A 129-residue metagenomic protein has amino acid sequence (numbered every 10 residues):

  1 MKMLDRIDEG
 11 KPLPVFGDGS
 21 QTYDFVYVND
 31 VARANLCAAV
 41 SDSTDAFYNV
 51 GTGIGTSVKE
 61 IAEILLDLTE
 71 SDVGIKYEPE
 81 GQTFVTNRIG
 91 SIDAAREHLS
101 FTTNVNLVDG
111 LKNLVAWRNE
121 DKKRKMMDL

Functional and structural regions predicted by a protein language model:
M1-K2, K11-P12, F16, S20 (+4 more regions): Glycine/proline-rich active-site loop of Rossmann-fold NAD(P)-dependent oxidoreductases
R6, G10, A38-D42, H98 (+1 more regions): Generic structural signal for alpha-helix termini and adjacent loop/cap motifs
I7-D8, L65, T69: Hydrophobic aliphatic residues
D18, F47-Y48, T56-E63, E70-N87 (+2 more regions): C-terminal "lid/loop" region of Rossmann-like NAD(P)-dependent oxidoreductases
Y23-N29, T56, N87-G90, T102-V105: Residue-level signal for the nucleotide or nucleotide-sugar donor/cofactor binding architecture
V31, N35, V50, I61 (+2 more regions): Non-catalytic, hydrophobic alpha-helical segments
N35-A39, A62-L65, L111-R118: Hydrophobic "lid"/C-terminal helical patch of Rossmann-like NAD(P)-dependent dehydrogenase/epimerase domains
D93, L107-L129: Amphipathic terminal alpha-helices
